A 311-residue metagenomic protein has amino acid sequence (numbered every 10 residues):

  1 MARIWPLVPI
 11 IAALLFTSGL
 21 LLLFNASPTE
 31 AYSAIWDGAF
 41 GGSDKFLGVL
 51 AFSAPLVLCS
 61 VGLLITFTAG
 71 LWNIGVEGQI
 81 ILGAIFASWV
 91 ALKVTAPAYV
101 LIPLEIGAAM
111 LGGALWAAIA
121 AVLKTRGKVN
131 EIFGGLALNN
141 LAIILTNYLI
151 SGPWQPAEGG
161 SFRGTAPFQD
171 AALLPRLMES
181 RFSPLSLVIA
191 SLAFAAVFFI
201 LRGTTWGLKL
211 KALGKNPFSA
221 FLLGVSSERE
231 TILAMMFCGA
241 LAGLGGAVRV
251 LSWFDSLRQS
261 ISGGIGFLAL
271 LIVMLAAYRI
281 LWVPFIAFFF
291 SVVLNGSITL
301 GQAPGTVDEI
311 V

Functional and structural regions predicted by a protein language model:
M1-A12, F16-L22, A195, K215 (+2 more regions): Cytosolic-side transmembrane-helix boundaries in multi-pass membrane proteins
M1-S53, T68-A69, W154-M178, S191: N-terminal, non-cleaved signal-anchor transmembrane helix
W5-P6, G48, F52, V76-A84 (+6 more regions): Alpha-helical transmembrane segments of multi-pass membrane proteins, especially transporters and channels
P6-L22, L56-L63, A84-V90, M110-L115 (+5 more regions): Hydrophobic core segments of alpha-helical transmembrane domains in multi-pass membrane transport and ion-translocation
G19-F24, A34, A39-V94, I106 (+3 more regions): Single transmembrane alpha-helix segments in multi-pass membrane proteins
S43, E131, G135, N139-G203 (+2 more regions): Transmembrane helix-bundle core of multi-pass membrane transporters and related energy-transducing complexes
S180-S256, I280-F285: Helix-loop-helix "hairpin" substructures at the membrane interface of multi-pass membrane proteins
M236, A242-V311: Transmembrane alpha-helical segments in multi-pass inner-membrane proteins
